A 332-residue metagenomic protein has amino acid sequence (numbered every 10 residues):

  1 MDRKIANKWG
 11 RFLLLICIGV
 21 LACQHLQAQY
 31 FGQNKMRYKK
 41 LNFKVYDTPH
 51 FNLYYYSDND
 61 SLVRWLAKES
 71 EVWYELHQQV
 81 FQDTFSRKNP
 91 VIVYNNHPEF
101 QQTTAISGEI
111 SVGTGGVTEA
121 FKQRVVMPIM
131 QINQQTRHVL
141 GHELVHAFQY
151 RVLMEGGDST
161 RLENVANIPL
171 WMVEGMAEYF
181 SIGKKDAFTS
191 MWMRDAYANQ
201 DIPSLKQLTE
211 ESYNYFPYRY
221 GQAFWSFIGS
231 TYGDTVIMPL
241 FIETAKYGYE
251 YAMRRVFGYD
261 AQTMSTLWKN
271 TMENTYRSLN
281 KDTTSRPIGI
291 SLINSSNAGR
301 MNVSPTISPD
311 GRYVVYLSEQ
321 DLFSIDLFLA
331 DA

Functional and structural regions predicted by a protein language model:
M1-G32: Bacterial Sec-dependent N-terminal signal peptides
A28-E163, P169: Juxtacatalytic substrate-recognition/specificity segment
L53, W171, M176-D186, R194-A261: Active-site-proximal alpha-helical
Q135, M301-V303, F323: Beta-rich catalytic cores
S278-R300, A330-A332: Multi-bladed beta-propeller domains
D310-R312: Short coil/turn segments that connect the beta-strands within blades of beta-propeller domains
V315-D321, D331: Beta-strand C-termini and the immediately following turn/loop, strongest in propeller blades
